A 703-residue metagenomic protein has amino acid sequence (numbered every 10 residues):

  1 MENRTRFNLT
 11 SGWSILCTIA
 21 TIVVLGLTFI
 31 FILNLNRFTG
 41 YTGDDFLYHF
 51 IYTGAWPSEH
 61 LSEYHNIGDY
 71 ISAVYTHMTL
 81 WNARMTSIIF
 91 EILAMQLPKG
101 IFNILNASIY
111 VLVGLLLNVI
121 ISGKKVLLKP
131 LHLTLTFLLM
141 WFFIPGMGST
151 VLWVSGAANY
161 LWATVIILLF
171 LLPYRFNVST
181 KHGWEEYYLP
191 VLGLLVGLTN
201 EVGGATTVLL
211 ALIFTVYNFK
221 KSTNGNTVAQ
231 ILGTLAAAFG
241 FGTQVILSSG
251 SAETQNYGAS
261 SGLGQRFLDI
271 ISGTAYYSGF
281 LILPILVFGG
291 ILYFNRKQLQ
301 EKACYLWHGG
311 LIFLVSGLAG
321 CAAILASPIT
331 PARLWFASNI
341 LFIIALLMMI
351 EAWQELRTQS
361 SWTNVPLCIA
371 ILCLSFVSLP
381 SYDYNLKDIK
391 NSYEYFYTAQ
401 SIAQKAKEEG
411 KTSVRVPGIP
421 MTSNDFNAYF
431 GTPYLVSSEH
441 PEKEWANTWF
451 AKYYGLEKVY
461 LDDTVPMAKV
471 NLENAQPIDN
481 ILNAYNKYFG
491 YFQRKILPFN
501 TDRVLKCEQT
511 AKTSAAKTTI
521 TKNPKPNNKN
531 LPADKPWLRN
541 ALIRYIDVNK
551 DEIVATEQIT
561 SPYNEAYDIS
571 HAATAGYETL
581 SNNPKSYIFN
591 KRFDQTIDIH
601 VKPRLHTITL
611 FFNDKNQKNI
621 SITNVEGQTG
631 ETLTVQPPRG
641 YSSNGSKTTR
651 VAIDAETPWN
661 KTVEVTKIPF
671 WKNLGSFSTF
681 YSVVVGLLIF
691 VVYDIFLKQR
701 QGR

Functional and structural regions predicted by a protein language model:
N8-W81, I92-L115, S122-K129, L367-T521: Intrinsically disordered, polar/acidic, low-complexity terminal segments
L33-L97, I104, V154, L194-K302 (+2 more regions): Transmembrane catalytic cores of multi-pass membrane glycosyltransferases and polysaccharide-assembly enzymes
Y110-I121, I166-V178, V208-V216, L283-L292 (+2 more regions): Transmembrane alpha-helical segments
L128-R175, N200, G279-F280, L318-M349: Membrane-interface micro-motifs in multi-pass membrane enzymes
F176-L195: Short hydrophobic alpha-helices at membrane interfaces in multi-pass membrane enzymes
C304, W353-L379: Signature aromatic-anchored transmembrane alpha helix within multi-pass, membrane-resident enzymes that catalyze glycan
N530-Y545, Y587-F612, I653-K672: Conserved "repeat-terminator" motif of extracellular CCP/Sushi domains
E565-R592, E631-E656: Surface-exposed interfaces of beta-sheet-rich extracellular modules
